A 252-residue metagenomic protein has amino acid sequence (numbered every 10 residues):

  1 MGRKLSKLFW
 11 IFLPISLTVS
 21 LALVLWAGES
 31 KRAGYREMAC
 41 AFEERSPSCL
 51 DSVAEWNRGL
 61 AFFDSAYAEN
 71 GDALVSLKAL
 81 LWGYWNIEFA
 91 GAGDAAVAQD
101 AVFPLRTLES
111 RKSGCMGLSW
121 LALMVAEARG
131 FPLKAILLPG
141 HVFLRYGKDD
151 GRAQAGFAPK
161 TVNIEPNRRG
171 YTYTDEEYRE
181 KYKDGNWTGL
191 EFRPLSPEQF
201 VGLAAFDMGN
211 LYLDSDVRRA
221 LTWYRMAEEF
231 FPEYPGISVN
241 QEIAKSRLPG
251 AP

Functional and structural regions predicted by a protein language model:
M1-L5: N-terminal secretory signal peptides that target proteins for export/translocation
S6-F12, S16, S20-P252: A structural boundary/capping signal
